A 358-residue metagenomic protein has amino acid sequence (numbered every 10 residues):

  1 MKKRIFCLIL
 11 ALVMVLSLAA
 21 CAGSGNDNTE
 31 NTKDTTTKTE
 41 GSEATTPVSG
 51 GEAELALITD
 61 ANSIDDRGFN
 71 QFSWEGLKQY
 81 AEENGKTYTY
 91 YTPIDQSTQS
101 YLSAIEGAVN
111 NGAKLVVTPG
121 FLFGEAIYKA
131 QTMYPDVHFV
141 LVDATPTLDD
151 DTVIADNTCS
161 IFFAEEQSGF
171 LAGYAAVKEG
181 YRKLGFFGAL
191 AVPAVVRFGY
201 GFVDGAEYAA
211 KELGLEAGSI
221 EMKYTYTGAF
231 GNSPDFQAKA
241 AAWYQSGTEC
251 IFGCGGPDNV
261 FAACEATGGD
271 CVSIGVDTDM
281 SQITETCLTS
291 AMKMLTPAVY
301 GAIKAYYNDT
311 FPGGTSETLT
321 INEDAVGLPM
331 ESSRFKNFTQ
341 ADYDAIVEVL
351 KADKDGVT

Functional and structural regions predicted by a protein language model:
R4-S24: Sec-dependent N-terminal signal peptides of Gram-positive bacterial secreted proteins and lipoproteins
A19-T37: Bacterial lipoprotein signal-peptidase II cleavage site
K33-T358: A residue-level marker of the well-folded mature domains of exported/periplasmic proteins
